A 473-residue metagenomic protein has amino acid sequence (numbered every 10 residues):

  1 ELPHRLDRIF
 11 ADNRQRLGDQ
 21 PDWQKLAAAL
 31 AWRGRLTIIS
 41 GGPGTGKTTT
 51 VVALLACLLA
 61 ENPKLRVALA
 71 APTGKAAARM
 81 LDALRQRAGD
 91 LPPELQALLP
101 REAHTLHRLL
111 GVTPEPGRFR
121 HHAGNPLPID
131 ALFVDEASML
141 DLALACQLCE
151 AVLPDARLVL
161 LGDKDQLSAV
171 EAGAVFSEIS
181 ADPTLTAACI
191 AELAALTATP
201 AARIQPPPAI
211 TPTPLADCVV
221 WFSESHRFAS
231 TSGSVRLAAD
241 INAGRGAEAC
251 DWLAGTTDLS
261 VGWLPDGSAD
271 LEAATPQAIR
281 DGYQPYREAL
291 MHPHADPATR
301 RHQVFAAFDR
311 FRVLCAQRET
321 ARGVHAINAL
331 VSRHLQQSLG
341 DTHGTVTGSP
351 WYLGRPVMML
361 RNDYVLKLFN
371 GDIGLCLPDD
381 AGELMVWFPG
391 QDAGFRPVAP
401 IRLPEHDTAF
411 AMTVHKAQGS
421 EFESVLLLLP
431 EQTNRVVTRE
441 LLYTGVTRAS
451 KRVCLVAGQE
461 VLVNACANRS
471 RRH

Functional and structural regions predicted by a protein language model:
E1-L26: Pre-P-loop entry segment of helicase/translocase ATPase cores
R8, D165-V357, D363-L366: Conserved helicase motor core of P-loop NTPases
L26-A28, W32-W252: ASCE P-loop NTPase helicase motor core
A28-L30, P43, L69, L95 (+11 more regions): Replace "in large, NTP-powered and nucleic-acid-processing enzymes" with "in large, NTP-powered factors and other
R33-R35, T45, P63, G74 (+10 more regions): Short flexible coil/turn linkers enriched for glycine and charged/polar residues that connect secondary-structure
L69, L160, V313-C315, L427 (+1 more regions): Structural beta-sheet core signal
A77-A78, A321-G323, V461-A465: Short, charged/polar "capping" segments at the starts of alpha-helices and the immediately preceding loops
D372-H473: C-terminal accessory regions
